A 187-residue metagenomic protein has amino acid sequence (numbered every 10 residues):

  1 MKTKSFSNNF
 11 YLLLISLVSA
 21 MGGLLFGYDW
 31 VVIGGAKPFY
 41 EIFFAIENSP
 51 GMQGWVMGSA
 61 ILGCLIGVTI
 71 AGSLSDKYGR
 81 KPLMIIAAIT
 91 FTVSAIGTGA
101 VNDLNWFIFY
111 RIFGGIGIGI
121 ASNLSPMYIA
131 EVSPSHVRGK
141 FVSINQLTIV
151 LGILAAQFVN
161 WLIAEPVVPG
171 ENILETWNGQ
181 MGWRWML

Functional and structural regions predicted by a protein language model:
M1-L187: Transmembrane-helix signature of 12-pass secondary carriers
